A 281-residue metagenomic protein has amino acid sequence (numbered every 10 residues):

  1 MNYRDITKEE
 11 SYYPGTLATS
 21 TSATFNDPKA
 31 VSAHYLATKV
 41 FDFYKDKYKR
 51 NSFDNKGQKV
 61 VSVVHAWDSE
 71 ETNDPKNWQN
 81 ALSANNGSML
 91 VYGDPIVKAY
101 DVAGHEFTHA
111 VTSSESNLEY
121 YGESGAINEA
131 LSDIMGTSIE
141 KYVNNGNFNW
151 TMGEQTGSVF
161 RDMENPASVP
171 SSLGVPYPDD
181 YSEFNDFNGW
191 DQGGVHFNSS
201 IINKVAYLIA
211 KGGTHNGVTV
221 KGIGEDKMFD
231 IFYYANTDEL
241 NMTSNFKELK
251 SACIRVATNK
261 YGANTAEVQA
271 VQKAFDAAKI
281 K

Functional and structural regions predicted by a protein language model:
M1-K45, N55-K59, H65, T72-N73 (+6 more regions): Acidic/polar low-complexity interaction segments
A23-A30, Y35-L36, F41-S52, L173-K281: Extracellular low-complexity, Gly/Ser/Thr-rich intrinsically disordered linkers and protease-sensitive activation/hinge
A30, L118-A130, T243-K247: Active-site metal-coordination segments of metallo-dependent hydrolases
A33-A37, Y100, G104, S124 (+3 more regions): Hydrophobic (often cysteine-bearing) scaffold residues that line and stabilize catalytic clefts of nucleotide/cofactor
Y44, D101-S113, N117, E129-D133 (+1 more regions): Active-site recognition of the HExxH zinc-binding catalytic motif
K47-V61, Y120-G125, V143-E154, G217-K221 (+2 more regions): Surface-exposed patches in mature extracellular/periplasmic domains of secreted proteins
L90-A103, Y121: Short pre-active-site segment immediately N-terminal to the catalytic Zn-binding motif
E123-G174: Post-HExxH zinc-binding segment in Zn-dependent metallohydrolases
